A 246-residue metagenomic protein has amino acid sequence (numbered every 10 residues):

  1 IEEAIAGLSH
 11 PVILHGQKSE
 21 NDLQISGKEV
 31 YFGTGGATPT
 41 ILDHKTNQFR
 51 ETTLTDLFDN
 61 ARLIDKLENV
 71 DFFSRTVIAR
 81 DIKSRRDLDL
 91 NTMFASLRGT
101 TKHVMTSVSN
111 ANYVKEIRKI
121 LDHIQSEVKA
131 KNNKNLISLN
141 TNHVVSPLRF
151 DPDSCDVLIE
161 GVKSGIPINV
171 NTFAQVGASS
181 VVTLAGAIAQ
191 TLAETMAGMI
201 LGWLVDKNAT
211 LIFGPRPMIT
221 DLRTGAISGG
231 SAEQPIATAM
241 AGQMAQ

Functional and structural regions predicted by a protein language model:
I1-H44: Glycine-rich, N-terminal phosphate-binding loop and its surrounding beta-alpha-beta segment
D43-Q246: Helix-rich catalytic cores of soluble enzyme domains
